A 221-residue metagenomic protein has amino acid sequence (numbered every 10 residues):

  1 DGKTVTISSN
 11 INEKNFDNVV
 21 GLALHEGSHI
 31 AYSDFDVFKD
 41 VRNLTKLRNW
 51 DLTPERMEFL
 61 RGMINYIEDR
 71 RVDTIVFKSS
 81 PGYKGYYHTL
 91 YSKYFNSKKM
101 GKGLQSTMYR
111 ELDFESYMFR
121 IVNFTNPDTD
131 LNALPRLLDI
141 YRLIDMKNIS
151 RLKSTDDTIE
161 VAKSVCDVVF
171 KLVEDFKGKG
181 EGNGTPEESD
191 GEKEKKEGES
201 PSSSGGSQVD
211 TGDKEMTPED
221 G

Functional and structural regions predicted by a protein language model:
D1-G221: Short, functionally important secondary-structure microenvironments
